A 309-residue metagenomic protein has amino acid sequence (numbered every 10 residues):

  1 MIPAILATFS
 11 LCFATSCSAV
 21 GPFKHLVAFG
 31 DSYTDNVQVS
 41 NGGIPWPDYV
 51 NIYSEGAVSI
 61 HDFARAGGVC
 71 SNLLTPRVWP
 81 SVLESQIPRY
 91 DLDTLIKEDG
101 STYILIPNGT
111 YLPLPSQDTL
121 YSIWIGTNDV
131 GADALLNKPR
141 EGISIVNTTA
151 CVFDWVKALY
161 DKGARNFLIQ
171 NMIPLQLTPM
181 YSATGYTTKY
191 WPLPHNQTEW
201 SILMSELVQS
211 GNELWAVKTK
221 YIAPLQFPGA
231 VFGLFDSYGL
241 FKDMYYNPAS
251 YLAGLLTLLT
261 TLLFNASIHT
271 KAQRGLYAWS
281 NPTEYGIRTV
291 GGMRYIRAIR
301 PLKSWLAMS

Functional and structural regions predicted by a protein language model:
M1-K24: Fungal secretory targeting signals
A19-V20, V37-V39, L73-T75, A132-N137 (+2 more regions): Short, solvent-exposed loop/turn and secondary-structure capping segments
F23, Y49-D62, V152-E199: Glycine/serine-rich loop-strand microenvironments at binding/catalytic pocket rims
H25-N36, S59-A64, T119-W124, D129-G131 (+4 more regions): Structural recognition of the beta-strand scaffold that forms the well-ordered cores of secreted hydrolase catalytic
Q38-A150, D154: Conserved SGNH/GDSL esterase-like catalytic core that processes O-acyl groups on lipids and polysaccharides
S40, S144-I145, P194-V208: A short acidic, glycine-rich active-site loop that binds or catalyzes chemistry on phosphate/adenosine moieties
Y53-G56, W155-R165, E199, L207-G233: A structural motif corresponding to the C-terminal end of an alpha-helix and its immediate exit/capping segment
P174-I202, Y221-L225, G229-S309: Mobile gating loops/cap/lid regions near enzyme active sites that modulate substrate access
